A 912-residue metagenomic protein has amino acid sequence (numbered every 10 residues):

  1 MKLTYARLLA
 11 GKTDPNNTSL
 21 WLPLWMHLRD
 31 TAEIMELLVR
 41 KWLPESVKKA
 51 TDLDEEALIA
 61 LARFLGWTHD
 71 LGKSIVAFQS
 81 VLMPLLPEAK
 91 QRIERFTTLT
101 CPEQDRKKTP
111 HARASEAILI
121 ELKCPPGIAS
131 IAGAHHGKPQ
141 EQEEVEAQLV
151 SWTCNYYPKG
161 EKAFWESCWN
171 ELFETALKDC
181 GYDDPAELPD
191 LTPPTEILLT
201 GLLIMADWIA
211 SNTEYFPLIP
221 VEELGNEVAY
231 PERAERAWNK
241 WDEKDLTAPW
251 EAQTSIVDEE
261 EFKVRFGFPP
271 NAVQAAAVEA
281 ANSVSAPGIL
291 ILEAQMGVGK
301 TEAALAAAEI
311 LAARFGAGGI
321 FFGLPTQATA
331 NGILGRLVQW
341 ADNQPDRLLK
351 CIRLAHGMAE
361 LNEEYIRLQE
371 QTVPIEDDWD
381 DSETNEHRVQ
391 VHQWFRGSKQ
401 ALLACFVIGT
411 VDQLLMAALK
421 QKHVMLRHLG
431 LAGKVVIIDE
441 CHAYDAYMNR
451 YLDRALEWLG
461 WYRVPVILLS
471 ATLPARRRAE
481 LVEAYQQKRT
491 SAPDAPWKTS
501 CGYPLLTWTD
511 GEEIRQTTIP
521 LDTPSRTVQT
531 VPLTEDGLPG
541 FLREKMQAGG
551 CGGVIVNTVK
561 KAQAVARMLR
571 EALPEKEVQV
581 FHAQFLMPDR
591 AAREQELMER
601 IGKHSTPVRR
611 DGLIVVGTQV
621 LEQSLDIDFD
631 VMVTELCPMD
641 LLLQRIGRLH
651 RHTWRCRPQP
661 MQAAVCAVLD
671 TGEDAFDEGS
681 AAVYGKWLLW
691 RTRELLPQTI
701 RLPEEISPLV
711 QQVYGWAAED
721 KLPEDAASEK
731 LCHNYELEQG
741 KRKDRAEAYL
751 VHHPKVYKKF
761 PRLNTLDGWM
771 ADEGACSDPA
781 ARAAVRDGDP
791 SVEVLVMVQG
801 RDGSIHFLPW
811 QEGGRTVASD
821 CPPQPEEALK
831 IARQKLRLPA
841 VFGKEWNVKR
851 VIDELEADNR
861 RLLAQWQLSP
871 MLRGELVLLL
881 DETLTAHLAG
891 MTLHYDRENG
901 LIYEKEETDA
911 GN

Functional and structural regions predicted by a protein language model:
K2-Q253: Accessory nucleic-acid engagement/destabilization modules that flank
I128, R478, D536, G540-R543 (+3 more regions): C-terminal helicase lobe and adjacent C-terminal extensions/tails of nucleic-acid helicase motors
I256-E293: Conserved pre-motif I regulatory segment
A286-A308, Y444-D445, S470: Walker A/P-loop
G318-A341, L354-E360, L473-R477, V559: Conserved Walker A/P-loop ATP-binding site and its immediately adjacent core in helicase/helicase-like ATPase domains
L337-C405, V411-Q413: A substrate-engagement module of RecA-like helicase motors
L429-V435, H442-I514: Post-DEXD/H (motif II) to motif III coupling segment of the RecA-like Helicase ATP-binding lobe
R489-A562: Conserved interdomain linker/interface between the two RecA-like ATPase lobes of SF2 helicase motors
